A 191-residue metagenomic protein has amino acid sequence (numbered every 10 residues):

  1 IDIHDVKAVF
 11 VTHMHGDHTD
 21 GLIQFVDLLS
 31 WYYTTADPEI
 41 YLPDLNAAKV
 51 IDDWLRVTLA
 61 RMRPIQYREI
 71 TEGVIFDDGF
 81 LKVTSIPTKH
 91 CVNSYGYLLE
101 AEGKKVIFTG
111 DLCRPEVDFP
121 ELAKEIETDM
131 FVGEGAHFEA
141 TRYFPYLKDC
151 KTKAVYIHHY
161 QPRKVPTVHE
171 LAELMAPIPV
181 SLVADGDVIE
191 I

Functional and structural regions predicted by a protein language model:
I1-I3, Y67-F119, D185-I191: Core dinuclear metal-dependent hydrolase active-site scaffold
I1-Y41, I126-V132: Active-site metal-binding motif and surrounding structural segment of the metallo-beta-lactamase
H4, R63, G79-L81, K124-I126 (+1 more regions): Structured loop/turn residues at beta-strand edges in well-structured enzyme cores
V6-D17, L42-P43, V106-L112, M130-A136 (+2 more regions): Active-site neighborhood of phospho(di)ester-bond hydrolases with catalytic His/Asp-centered motifs
L22-F25, V50-L55, Y143: Hydrophobic packing residues within well-ordered alpha-helices of enzyme cores
T34-A36, L45-E69: Active-site neighborhood of divalent metal-dependent phosphoester bond hydrolases
D37-E39, E100, K153-A154, P179: Residues at the starts of beta-strands that form the adenosine-phosphate
E116-M130, E139-I191: Binuclear metal-ion centers of metallo-dependent hydrolases, dominated by the metallo-beta-lactamase
